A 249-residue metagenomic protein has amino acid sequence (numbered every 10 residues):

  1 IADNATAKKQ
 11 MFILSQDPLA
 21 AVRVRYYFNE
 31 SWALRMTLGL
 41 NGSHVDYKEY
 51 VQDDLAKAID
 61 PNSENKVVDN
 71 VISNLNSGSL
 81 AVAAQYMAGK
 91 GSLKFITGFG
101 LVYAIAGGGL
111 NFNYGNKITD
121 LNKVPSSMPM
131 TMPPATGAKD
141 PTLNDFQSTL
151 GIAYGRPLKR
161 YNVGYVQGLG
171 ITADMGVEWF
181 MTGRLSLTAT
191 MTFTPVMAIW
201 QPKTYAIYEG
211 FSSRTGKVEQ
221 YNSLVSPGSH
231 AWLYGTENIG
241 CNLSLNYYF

Functional and structural regions predicted by a protein language model:
I1-K8, N76-S77, Y86, K94-F95 (+3 more regions): Proteins with a high burden of low-complexity, intrinsically disordered sequence enriched in S/T/G/P/A and R, requiring
I1-R23, E49-V51, L55-N70, G210 (+1 more regions): Surface-exposed strand-loop-strand hairpins of Gram-negative outer-membrane beta-barrel proteins
D3-N4, Q10-M11, L150, R156-P157 (+4 more regions): Short leucine-rich amphipathic alpha-helices used at interfaces
A5-A7, N70-N76, K159-R160, T215-V218: N-terminal start-of-chain detector that recognizes signal peptides and the immediate post-cleavage beginning
A7, V67-V68, A83, L158-K159 (+2 more regions): Short structured motifs
M11-D17, I72-S79, Y161-G170, A231-E237: Short sequence motifs at beta-strands and strand-loop junctions characteristic of Gram-negative outer-membrane
R23-R156, G164-I171, W179, N242-Y247: Gram-negative (and chloroplast) outer-membrane scaffold detector with strong preference for beta-barrel transmembrane
G176-F249: Predominantly the C-terminal beta-signal and adjacent terminal strand-loop region of outer-membrane beta-barrel
